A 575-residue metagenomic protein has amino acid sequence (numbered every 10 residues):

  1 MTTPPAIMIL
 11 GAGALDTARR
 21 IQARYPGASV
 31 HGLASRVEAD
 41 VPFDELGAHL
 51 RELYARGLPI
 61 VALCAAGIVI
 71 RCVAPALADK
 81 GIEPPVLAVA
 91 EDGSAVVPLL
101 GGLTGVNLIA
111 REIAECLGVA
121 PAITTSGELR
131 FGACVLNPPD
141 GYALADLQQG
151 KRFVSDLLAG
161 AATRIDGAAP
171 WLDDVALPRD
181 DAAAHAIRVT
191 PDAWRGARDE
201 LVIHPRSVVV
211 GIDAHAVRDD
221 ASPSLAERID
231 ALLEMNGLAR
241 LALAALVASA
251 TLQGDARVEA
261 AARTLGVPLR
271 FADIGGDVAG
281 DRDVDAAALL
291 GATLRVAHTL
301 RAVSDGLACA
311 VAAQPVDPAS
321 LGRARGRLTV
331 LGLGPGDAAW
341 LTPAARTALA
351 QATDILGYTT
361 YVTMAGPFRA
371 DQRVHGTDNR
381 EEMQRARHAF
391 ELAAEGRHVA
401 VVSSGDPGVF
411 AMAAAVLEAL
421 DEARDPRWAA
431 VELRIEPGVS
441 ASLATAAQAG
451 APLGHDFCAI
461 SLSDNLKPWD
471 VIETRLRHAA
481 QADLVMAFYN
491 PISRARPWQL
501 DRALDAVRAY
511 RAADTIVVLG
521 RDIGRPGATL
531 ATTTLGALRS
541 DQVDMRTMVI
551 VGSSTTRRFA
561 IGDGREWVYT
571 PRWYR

Functional and structural regions predicted by a protein language model:
T2-A74, A245, E259-A260, L265-D281 (+5 more regions): Class I S-adenosyl-L-methionine
K80-G132, A248-T251, V258-V284, R434-S442 (+1 more regions): Long, charge-dense
I113-V175, P468-I516: Conserved anion/nucleotide-ligand pocket segment
W171-D180, G276-V278, L328, H398 (+1 more regions): A contiguous loop/helix-start segment that scaffolds small-molecule binding in enzyme catalytic cores
H185-G196, L201-I203, D285-P318, Q542-I561: C-terminal edge-of-domain segments
V202-R206, V210-L225, I229: Glycine- and Gly-Pro-enriched alpha-helical subdomains that act as flexible, kink-prone "lid/hinge" or packing modules
I229-A244, W340: Phosphate/pyrophosphate-binding loops at sites that engage ATP/ADP/AMP, CoA/4′-phosphopantetheine, polyphosphate
A411-A482: Class I SAM-dependent methyltransferase SAM-binding "motif I" and its flanking Rossmann-like core
